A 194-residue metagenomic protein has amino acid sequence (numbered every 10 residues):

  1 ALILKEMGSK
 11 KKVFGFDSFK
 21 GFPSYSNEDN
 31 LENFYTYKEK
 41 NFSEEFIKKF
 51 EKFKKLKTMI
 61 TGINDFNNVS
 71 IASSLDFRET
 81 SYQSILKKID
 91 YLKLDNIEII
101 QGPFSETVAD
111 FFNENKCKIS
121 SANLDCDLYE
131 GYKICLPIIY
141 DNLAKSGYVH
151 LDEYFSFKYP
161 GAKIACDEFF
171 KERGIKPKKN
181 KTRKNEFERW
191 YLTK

Functional and structural regions predicted by a protein language model:
A1-K194: S-adenosylmethionine/decaboxylated-SAM
